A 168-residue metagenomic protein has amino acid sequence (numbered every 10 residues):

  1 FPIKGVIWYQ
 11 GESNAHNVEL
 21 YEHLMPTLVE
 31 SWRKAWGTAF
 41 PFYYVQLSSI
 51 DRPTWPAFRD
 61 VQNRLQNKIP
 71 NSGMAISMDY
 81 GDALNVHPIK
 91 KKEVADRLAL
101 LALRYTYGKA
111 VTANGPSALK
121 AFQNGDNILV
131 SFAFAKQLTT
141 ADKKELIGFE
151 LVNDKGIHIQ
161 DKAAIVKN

Functional and structural regions predicted by a protein language model:
F1-N168: Cell-envelope and extracellular/periplasmic
